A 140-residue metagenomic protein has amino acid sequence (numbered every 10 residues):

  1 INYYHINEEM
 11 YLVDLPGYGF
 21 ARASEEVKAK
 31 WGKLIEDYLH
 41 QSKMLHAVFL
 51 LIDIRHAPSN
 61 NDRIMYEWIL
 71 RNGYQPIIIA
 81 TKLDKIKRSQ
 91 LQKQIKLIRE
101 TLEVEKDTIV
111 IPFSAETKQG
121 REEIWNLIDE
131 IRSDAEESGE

Functional and structural regions predicted by a protein language model:
I1-E8: Switch I (effector-binding) loop of TRAFAC-class P-loop GTPase G-domains
E9-L34, D53-H56: Switch II (G3) loop of P-loop NTPases
D14, T81, S114: Active-site glycine-centered loops adjacent to acidic/histidine catalytic or metal-binding residues that shape
F20-A23, S59, K87-R88, G120: Conserved protein kinase catalytic core
V27-G32, Y66, Q94, L127 (+1 more regions): Alpha-helix termini
K33-I109: Conserved C-terminal guanine-recognition region of P-loop GTPase G domains, centered on the G4
K85-E140: Canonical P-loop GTPase G-domain recognition
